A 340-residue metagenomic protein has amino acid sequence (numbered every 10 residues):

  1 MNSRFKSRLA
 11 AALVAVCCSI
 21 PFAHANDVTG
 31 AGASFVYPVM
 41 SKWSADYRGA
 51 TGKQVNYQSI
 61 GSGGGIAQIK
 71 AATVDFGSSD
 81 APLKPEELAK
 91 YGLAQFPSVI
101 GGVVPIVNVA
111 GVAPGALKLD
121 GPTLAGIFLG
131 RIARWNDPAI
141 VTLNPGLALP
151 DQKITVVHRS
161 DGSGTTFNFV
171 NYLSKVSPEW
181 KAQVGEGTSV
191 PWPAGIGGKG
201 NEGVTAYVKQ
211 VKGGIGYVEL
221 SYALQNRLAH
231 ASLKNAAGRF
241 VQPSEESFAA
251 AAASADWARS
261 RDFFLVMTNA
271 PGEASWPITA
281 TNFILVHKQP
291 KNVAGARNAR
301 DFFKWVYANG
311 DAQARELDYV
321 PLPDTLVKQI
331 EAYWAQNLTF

Functional and structural regions predicted by a protein language model:
M1-S3, F22, K90: Residues that act as N-cap/strand-start positions at coil-to-secondary-structure junctions
N2-A11: Bacterial N-terminal signal peptides that target proteins for export
A10-P21: Bacterial N-terminal signal peptides
H24-F340: Flexible loop/hinge segments at secondary-structure junctions
